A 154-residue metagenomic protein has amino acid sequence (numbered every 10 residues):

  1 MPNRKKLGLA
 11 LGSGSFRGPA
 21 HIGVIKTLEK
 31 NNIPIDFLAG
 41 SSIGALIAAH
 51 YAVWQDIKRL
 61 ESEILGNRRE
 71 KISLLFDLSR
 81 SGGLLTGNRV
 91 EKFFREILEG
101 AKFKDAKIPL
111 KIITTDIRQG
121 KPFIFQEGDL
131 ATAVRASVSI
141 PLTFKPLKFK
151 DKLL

Functional and structural regions predicted by a protein language model:
M1-S41, A49-L154: Patatin-like phospholipase
